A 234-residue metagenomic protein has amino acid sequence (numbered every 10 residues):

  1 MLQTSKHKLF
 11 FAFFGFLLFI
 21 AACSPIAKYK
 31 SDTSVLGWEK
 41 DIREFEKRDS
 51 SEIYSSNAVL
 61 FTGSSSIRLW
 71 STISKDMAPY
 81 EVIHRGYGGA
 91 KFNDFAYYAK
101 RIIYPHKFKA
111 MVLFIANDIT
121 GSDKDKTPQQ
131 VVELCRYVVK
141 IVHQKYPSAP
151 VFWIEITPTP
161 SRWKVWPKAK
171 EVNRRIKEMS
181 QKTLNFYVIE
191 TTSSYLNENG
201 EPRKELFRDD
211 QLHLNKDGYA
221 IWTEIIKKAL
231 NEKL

Functional and structural regions predicted by a protein language model:
M1-F61, S71, K75, K233-L234: N-terminal secretory targeting modules
S56-A58, Y80-E81, H106-M111, Y146-P150 (+1 more regions): Loop/turn elements at helix/coil->beta-strand transitions in domains of secreted/extracellular proteins
I67-E81, A96-V132, F152, I156-P160: Oxyanion-hole/transition-state-stabilizing segment in secreted/luminal serine hydrolases and related acyltransferases
S74, I103, V139-H143, S180-Q181: N-terminal cationic-hydrophobic initiation segments that often serve targeting/anchoring roles
E81-F92: A short beta-strand-loop structural module common to alpha/beta enzyme folds
G86-G88, V112-K124, R136, I156 (+3 more regions): Cell-envelope and extracellular/periplasmic
A99, C135-K140, N173: Generic structural signal for well-ordered alpha-helices, preferentially at hydrophobic/aromatic core positions
T157-L234: Catalytic His-Asp segment of secreted/periplasmic serine-dependent ester chemistry enzymes
